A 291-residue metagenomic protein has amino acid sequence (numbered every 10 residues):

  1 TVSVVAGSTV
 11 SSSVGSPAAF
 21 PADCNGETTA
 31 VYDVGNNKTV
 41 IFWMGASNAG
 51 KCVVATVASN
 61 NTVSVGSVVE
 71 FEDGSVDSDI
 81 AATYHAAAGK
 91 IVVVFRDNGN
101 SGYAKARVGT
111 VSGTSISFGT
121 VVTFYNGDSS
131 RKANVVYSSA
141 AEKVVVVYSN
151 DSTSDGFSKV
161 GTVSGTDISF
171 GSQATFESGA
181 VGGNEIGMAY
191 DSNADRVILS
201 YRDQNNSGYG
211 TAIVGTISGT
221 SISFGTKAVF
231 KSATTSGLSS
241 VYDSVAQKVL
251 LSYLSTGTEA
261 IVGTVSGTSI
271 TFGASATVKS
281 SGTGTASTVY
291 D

Functional and structural regions predicted by a protein language model:
T1-D291: Extracellular, repeat-based ectodomains that mediate carbohydrate processing or recognition
